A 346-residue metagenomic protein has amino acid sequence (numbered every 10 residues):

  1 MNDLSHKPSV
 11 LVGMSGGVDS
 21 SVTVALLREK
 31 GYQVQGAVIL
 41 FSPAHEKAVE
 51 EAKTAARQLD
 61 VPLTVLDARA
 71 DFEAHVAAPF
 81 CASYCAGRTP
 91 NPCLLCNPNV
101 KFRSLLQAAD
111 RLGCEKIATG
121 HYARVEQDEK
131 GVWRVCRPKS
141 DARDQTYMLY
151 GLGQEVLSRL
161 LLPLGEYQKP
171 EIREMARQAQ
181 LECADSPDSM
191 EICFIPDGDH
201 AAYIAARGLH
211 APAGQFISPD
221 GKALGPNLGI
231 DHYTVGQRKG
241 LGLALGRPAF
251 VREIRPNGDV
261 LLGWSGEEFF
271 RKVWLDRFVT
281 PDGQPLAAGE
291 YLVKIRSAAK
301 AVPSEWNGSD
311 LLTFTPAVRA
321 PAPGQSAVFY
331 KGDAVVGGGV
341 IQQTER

Functional and structural regions predicted by a protein language model:
M1-Y150, L161, P170-E171, V251: ATP-dependent adenylation/nucleotidyltransferase module used to activate substrates
A118-R346: AMP-forming adenylation/ATP pyrophosphatase catalytic core
